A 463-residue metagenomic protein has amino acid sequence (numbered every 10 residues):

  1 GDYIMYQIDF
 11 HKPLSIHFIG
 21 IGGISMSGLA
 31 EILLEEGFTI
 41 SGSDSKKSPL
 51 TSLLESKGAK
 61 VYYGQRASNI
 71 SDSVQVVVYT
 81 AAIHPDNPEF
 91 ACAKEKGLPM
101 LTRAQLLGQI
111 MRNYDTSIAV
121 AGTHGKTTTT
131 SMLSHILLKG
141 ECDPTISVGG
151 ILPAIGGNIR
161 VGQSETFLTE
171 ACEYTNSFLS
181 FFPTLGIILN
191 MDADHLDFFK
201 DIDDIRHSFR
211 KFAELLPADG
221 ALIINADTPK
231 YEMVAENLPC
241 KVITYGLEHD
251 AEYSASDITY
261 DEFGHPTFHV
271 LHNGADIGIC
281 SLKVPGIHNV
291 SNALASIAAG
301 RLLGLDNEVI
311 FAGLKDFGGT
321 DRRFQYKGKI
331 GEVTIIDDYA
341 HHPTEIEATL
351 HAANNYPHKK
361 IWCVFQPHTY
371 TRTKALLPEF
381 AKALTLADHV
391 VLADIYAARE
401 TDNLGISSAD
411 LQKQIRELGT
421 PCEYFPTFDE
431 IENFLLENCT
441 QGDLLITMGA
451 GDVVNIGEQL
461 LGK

Functional and structural regions predicted by a protein language model:
G1-I4: Short, Lys/Arg-enriched N-terminal segments with co-localized hydrophobic residues within the first ~10-30 amino acids
Y6-H17, S25, L29-E36, Y114 (+3 more regions): Nucleotide phosphate-binding/pyrophosphate-handling subdomain across enzymes that bind or process nucleotide phosphates
D9-F10, I32-E35, E55, S68-D72 (+4 more regions): Phosphate-binding loop of NTP-binding sites
I16-I21, M448: Conserved N-terminal Rossmann-fold NAD(P)-binding element of oxidoreductases
T39-G42, T145, V391, E423: Conserved beta-strand positions in the Rossmann-like core of class I SAM-dependent methyltransferases
T39-L53: NAD(P)-binding Rossmann-fold cofactor-contacting core
S43, Y62-Q65, L101-G108, S147-G150 (+4 more regions): Beta-strand->loop->alpha-helix junctions that form or flank phosphate-binding loops in nucleotide-handling enzymes
G264, A381-Q441: C-terminal helical cap/extension that packs against the catalytic core of soluble nucleotide-cofactor enzymes
